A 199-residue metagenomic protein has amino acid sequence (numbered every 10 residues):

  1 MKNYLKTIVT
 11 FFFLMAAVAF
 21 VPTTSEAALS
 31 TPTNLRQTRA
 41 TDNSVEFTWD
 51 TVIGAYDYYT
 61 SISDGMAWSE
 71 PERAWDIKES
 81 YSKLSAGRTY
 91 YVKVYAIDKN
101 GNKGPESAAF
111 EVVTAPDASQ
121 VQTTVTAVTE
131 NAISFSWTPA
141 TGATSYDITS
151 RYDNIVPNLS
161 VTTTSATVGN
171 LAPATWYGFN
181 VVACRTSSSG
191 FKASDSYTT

Functional and structural regions predicted by a protein language model:
M1-V9: Bacterial N-terminal signal peptides that target proteins for export
M15-T24: C-terminal segment of classical bacterial N-terminal signal peptides
A27-I53, A86, K103-G142, P173 (+1 more regions): Pro/Thr/Ser/Gly-rich low-complexity, intrinsically disordered linker/stalk tracts
P32, W49, T60, Y81 (+5 more regions): An aromatic-rich alpha-helical recognition segment common to small helix-rich domains
A40, D64, D98, S150 (+2 more regions): Acidic surface patches and DE-rich sequence motifs
G54-P71, P139-N158, T162-T163: Extracellular low-complexity, O-glycosylation-prone stalks/linkers
W75-S80, T162-S165: Short S/T/G- and acidic-enriched coil/turn segments that sit immediately N-terminal to beta-strands in beta-sandwich
Y81-G104, V168-S188: Beta-strand-rich modules
